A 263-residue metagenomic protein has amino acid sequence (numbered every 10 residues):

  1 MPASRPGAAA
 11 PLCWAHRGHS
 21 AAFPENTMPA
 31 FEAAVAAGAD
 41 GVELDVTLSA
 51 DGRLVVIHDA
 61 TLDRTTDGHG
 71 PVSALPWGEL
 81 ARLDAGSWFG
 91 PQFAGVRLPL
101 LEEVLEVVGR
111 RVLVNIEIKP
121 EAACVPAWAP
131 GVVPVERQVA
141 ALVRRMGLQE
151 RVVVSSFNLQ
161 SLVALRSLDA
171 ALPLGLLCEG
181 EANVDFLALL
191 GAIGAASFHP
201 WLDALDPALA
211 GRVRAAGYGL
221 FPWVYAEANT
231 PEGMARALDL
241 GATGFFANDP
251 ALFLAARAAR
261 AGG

Functional and structural regions predicted by a protein language model:
M1-G263: Phosphate-group recognition and catalysis centered on beta-loop-alpha active-site segments
